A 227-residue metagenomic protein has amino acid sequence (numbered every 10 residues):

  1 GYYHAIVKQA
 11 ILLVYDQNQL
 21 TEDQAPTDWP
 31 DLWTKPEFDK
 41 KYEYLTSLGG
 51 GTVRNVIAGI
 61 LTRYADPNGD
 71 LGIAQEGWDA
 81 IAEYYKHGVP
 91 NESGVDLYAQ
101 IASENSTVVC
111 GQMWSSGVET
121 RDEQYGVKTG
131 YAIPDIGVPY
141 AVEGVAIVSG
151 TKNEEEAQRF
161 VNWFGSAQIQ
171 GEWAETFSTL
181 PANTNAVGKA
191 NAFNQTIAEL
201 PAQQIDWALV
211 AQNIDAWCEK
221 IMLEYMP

Functional and structural regions predicted by a protein language model:
G1-A102: Extracytoplasmic ligand-binding site segments that recognize negatively charged/polar headgroups
Q9, W78-Y84, Y125-S149: Periplasmic-binding protein-like
I11, Q19-T21, L48-T52, S115-E119 (+3 more regions): Solvent-exposed loop/turn segments at secondary-structure junctions within structured extracellular/periplasmic domains
G51-N55, V95, E154-Q158, A167 (+2 more regions): A structural signal for well-ordered alpha-helical segments within the folded catalytic domains of diverse enzymes
Q100-N105, I147: Hydrophobic residues within well-ordered alpha-helices
V109-K128: A ligand-binding cleft/hinge motif common to bilobed small-molecule-binding domains
V138-E143, V148-I205: Mature extracytoplasmic/periplasmic domains
K189-P227: Extracellular/periplasmic bilobal clamshell ligand-binding domains
